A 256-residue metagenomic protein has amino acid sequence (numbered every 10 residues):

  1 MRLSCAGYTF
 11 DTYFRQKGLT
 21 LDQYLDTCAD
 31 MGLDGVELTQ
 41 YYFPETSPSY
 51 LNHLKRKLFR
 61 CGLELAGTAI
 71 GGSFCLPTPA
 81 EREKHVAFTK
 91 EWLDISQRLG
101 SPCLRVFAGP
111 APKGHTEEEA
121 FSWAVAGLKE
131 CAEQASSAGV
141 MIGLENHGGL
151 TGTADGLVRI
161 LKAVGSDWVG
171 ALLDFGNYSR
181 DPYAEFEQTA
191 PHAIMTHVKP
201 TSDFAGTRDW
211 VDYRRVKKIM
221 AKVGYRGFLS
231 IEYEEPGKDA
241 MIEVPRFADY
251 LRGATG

Functional and structural regions predicted by a protein language model:
M1-G32, A138, L150-G256: Histidine-acidic metal/acid-base catalytic patches
M1-Q97, E119, S166, D203 (+2 more regions): N-terminal pre-domain/capping segments
E37, G67-A69, R105, G143 (+2 more regions): Conserved beta-strand positions in the central sheet of alpha/beta enzyme cores
E37-L38, I142-N146, L172-D174: Short catalytic-loop micro-motif centered on adjacent basic/acidic residues
Y50-R60, A126-C131, E185-Q188, R215-I219: Catalytic-core regions built around general acid/base machinery
L63, S101-P102, V140, V223-G227: A short helix->loop->beta-strand "cap" motif at the edges of active sites that frequently abuts
E81-C103, W123-S136: An active-site-proximal structural segment forming one wall of the substrate-binding cleft that immediately precedes
S96-E117, A138-H147: Active-site groove signature of glycoside hydrolases
